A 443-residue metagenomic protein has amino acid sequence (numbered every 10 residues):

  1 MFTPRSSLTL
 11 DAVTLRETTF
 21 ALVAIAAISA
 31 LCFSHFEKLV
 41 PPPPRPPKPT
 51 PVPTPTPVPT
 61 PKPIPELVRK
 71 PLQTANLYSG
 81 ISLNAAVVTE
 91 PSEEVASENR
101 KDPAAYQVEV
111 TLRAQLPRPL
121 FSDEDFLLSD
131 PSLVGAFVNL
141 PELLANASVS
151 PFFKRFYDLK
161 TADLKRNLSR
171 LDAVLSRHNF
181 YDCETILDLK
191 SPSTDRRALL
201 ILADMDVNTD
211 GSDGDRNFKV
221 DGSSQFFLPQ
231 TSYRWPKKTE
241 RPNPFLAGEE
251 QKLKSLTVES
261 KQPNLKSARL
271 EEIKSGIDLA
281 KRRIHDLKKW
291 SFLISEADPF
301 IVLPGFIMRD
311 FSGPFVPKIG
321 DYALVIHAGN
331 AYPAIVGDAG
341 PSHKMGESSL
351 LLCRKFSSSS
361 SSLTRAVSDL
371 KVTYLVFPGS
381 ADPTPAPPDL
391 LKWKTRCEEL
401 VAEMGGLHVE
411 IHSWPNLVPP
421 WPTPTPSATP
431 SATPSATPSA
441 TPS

Functional and structural regions predicted by a protein language model:
R5-A24: N-terminal Sec-pathway targeting helices
C32-P43: Hydrophobic single-pass membrane-insertion segments
P41-I64, T423-S443: Ser/Thr-rich, Proline-interspersed low-complexity disordered segments
P49, P53-N330, K355-S360, P378-T384 (+1 more regions): Cell wall/extracellular polymer interaction/catalysis modules
Y332-G340: Short beta-strand-centered aromatic/proline hotspots
S342-L352: Short, solvent-exposed secondary-structure boundary/capping segments
L351-R354, S361-R365: C-terminal soluble interaction/assembly domains
L370-A432, A436, A440: Low-complexity, Gly/Ser/Thr/Pro-rich intrinsically disordered linker/tail segments
